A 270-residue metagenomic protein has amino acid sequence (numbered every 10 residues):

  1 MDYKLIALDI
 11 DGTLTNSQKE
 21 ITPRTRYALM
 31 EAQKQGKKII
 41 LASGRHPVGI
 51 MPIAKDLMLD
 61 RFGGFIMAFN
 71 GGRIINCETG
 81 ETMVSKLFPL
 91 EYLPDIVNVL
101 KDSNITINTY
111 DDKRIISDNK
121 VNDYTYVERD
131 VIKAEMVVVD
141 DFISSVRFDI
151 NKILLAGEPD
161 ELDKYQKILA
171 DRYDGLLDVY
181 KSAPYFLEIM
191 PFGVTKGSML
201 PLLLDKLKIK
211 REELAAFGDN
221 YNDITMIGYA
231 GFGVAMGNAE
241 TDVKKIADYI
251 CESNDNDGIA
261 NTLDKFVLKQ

Functional and structural regions predicted by a protein language model:
M1-L5, T22, E188-Q270: Mg2+-dependent phosphoryl-transfer enzymes with acidic/Ser/Thr/Gly-rich catalytic loops
D2-Q18: Asp-based phosphoryl-transfer active-site loop
P23-Y124: Active-site phosphate-binding/coordination module
T25, I50-A54, Y165, L169 (+3 more regions): Hydrophobic packing residues within well-ordered alpha-helices of enzyme cores
A32, S43, N70, I153 (+3 more regions): Residue-level signal for inorganic ion chemistry
G36-I40, G64, K152, E212-E213 (+1 more regions): Short active-site oxyanion
L57, F62, N70, Y173-G175 (+2 more regions): Short, structured coil segments at secondary-structure junctions
V99, S103-F217, N238: Conserved acidic, metal-coordinating active-site core of Asp-based, Mg2+-dependent phosphoryl-transfer enzymes
